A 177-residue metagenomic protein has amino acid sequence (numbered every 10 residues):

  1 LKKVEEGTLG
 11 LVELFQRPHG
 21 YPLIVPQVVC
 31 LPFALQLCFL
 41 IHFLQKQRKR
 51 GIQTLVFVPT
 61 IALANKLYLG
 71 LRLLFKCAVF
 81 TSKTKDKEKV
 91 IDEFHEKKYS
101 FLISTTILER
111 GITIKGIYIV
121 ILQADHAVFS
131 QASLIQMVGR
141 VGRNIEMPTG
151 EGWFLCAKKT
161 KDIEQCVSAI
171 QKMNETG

Functional and structural regions predicted by a protein language model:
L1-Q47: Interdomain hinge/linker at the junction between the two RecA-like core domains of SF2 helicases
L1-T8, Q16-G20, I61-L63, T84-K85 (+4 more regions): Conserved nucleotide-binding/hydrolysis micro-motifs of P-loop NTPases
Y21-V25, G51-I52, F75, K115-Y118 (+1 more regions): Short glycine-/polar-rich loops that comprise or flank the Walker A/P-loop and associated switch/sensor motifs
L37, I41, K87-E88, F101 (+2 more regions): Amphipathic alpha-helical transducer elements in NTP-driven molecular machines
K46-L71: Conserved strand-helix element at the start of the C-terminal RecA-like helicase core
K76-T105: Conserved helicase ATPase core of P-loop NTP-dependent helicases/translocases
E109-D125, I135-Q136, E151-F154: A short beta-strand element within the Helicase C-terminal
V138-I170: Conserved segment of the helicase C-terminal RecA-like domain
